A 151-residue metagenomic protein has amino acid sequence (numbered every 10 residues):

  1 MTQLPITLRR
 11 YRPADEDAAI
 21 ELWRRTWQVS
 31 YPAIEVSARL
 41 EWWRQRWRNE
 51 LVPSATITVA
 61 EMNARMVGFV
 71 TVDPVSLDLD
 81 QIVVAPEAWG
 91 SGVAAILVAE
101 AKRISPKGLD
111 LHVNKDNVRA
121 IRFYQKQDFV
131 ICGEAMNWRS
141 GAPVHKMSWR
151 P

Functional and structural regions predicted by a protein language model:
M1-A14, W149: Conserved N-terminal entry element of GNAT/NAT acetyltransferase domains
R10-E87, V98-E100, I104, N137: Acetyl-CoA-dependent GNAT
A55, A142-M147: Short hydrophobic/aromatic beta-strand or adjacent loop that forms the aromatic wall/cage of a ligand/substrate-binding
S91, A95-I96, D116-G133, R139-P143: Conserved active-site alpha-helix within GNAT-family acetyltransferase domains
I104-D116: Conserved GNAT acetyl-CoA-binding A-motif
